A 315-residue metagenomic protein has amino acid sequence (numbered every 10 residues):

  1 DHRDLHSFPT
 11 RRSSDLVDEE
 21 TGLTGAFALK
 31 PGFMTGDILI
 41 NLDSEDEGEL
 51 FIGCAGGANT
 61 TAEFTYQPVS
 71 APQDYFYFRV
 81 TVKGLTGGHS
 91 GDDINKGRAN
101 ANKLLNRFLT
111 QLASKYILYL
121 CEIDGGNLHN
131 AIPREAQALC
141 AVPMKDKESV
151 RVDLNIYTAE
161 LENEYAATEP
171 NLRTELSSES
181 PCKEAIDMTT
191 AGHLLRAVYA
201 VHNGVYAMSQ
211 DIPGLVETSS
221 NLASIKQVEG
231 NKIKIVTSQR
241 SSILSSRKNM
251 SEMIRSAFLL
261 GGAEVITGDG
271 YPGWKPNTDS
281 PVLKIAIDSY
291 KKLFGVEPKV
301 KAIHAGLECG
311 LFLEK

Functional and structural regions predicted by a protein language model:
D1-S13: Short, small-residue-biased leader/transition segments that mark boundaries at the very start of proteins
R3, K96-A99, A302: Short, conserved micro-motifs enriched in small and acidic residues
R11-V17, L120-I123, T267: Beta-strand segments within the central parallel beta-sheet cores of soluble alpha/beta enzyme folds
E19-G22, E47, I303-E308: Short acidic loop-to-helix transition motifs that present clustered carboxylates
E20, A28-R240: Midchain, well-structured core segments that form catalytic/ion-binding scaffolds
G25-L29, L311: A short acidic, amphipathic alpha-helical/loop segment
E175-N221, K226-E229, L244-N249, L259 (+1 more regions): An extended, acidic, His-containing surface patch that forms the Zn2+-binding/catalytic region of metallohydrolases
M253: Phosphate/pyrophosphate-binding loop motifs in nucleotide- or prenyl diphosphate-using proteins
